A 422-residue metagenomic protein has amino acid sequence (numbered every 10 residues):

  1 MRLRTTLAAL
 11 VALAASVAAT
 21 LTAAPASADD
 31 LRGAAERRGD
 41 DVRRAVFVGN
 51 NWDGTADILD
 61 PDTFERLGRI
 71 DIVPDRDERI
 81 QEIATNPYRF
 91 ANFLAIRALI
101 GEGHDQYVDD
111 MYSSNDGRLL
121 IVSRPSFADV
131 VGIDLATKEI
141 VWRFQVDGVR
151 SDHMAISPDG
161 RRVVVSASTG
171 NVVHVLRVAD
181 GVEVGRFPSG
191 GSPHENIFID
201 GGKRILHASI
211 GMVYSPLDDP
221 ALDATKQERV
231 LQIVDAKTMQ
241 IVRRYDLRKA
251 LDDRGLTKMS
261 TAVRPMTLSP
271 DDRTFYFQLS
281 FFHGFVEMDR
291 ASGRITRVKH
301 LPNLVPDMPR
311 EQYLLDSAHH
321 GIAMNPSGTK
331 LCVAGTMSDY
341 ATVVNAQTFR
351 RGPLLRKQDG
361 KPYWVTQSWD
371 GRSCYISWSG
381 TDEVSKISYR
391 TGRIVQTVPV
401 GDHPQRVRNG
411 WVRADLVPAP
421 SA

Functional and structural regions predicted by a protein language model:
R2-A26: Secretory targeting and sorting signals
A23-A422: Predominantly soluble domains enriched in secretory-pathway, periplasmic, or organellar proteins
